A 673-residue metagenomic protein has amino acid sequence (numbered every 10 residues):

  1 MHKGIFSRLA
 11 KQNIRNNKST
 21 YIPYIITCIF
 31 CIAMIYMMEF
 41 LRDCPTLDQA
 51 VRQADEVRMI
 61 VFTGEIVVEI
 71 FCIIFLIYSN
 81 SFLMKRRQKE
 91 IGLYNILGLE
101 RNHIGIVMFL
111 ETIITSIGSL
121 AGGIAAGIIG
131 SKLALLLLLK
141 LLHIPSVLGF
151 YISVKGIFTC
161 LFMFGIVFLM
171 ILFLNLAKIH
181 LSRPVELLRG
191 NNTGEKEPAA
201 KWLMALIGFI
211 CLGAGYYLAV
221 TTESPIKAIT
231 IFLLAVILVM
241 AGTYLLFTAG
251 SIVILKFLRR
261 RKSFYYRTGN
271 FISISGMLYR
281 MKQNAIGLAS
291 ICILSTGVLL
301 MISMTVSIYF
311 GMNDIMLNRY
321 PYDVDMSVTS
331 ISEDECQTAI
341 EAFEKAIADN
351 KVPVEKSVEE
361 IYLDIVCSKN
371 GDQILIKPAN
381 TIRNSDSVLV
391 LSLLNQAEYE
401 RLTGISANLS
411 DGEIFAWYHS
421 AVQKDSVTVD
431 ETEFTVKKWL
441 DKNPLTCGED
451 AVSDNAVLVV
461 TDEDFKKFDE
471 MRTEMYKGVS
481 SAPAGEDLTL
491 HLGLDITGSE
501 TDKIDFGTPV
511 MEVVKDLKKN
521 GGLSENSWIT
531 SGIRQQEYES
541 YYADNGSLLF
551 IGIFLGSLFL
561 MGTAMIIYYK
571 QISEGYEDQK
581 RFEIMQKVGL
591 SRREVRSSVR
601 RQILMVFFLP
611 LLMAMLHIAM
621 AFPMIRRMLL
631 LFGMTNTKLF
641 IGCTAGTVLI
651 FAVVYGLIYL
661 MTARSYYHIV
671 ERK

Functional and structural regions predicted by a protein language model:
M1-I32, E197-W202, C211, F247-S295 (+1 more regions): N-terminal Sec/SRP start-transfer signal
K3-I5, L181-E195, Y576-E577, Y667-K673: Short cytosolic juxtamembrane segments of multi-pass membrane proteins
S19-I25, M34-V67, F82-K85, L93-Y94 (+7 more regions): Peri-transmembrane interface segments
M34-T63, G242, A249-I252, T296-Y322: Alpha-helical transmembrane segments
F40-A50, A54, I124-G156, G213-T230 (+1 more regions): Short helix-loop junctions at transmembrane helix boundaries
I114-L258: Hydrophobic alpha-helical segments
M316-V328, D334-M561: Basic-flanked hydrophobic alpha-helices used for secretion and membrane insertion
